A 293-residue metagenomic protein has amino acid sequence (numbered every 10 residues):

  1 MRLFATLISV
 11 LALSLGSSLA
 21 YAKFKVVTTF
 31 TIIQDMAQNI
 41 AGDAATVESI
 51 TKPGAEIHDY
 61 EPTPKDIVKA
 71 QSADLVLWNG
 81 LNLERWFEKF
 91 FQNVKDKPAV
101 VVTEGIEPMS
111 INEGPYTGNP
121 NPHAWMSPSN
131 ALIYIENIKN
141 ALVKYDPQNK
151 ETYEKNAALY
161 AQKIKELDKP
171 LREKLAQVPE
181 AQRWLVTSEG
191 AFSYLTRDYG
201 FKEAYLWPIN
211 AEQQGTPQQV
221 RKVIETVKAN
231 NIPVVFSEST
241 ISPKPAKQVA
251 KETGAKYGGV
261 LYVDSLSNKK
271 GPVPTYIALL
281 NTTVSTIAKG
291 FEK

Functional and structural regions predicted by a protein language model:
A5-G16: Bacterial N-terminal signal peptides
Y21-K293: Extracytoplasmic metal-acquisition and chelation regions
